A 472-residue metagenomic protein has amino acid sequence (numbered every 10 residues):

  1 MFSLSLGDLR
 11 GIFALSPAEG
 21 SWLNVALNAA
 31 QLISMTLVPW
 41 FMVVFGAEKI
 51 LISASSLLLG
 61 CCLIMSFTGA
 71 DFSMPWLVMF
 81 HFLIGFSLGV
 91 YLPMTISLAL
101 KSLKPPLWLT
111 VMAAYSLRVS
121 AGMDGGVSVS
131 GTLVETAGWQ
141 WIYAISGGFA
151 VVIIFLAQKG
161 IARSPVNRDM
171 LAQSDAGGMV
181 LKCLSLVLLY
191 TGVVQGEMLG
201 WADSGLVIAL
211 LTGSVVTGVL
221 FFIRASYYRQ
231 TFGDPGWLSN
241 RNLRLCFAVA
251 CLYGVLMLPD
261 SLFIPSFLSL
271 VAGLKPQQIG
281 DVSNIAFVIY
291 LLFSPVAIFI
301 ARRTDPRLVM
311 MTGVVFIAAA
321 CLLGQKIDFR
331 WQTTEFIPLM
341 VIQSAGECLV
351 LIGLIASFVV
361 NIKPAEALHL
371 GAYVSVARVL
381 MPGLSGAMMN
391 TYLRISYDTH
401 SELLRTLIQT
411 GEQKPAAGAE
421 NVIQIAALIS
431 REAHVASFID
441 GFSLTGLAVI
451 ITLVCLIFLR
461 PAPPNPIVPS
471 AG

Functional and structural regions predicted by a protein language model:
M1-L27, L32-P39, V43-L57, C61-C62 (+4 more regions): 12-transmembrane solute porter fold
S16-E19, F72-M79, G138-W141, M170 (+4 more regions): Membrane-interfacial loop-to-transmembrane-helix junctions in polytopic alpha-helical membrane proteins
N24-A30, L59-C62, F86-I96, V119-T132 (+6 more regions): Hydrophobic alpha-helical transmembrane segments
N28, L32-G178: Helix-loop-helix hairpins in multi-pass membrane proteins, especially solute transporters
V44, A70-D71, E135-T136, Q158-V166 (+7 more regions): Transmembrane helix-loop junctions in multipass membrane proteins, especially transporters and channels
L57-F67, F149-L156, V216-L220, L292 (+2 more regions): Transmembrane-helix signature of multi-pass solute transporters
E135-V249, Y253-L256: Hydrophobic transmembrane-helix bundles of small-molecule transporters
V374-P461, I467-G472: Hydrophobic transmembrane architecture of multi-pass small-molecule transporters
